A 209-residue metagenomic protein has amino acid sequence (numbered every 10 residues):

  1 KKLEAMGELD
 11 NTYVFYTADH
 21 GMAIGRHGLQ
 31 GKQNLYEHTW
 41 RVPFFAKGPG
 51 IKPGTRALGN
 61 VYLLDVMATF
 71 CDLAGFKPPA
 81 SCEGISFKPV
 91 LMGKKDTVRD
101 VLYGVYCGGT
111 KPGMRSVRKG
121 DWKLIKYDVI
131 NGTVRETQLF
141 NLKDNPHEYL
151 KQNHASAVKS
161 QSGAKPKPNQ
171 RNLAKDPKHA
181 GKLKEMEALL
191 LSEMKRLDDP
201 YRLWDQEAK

Functional and structural regions predicted by a protein language model:
K2-K52, Y62: Histidine-centered active-site microenvironments of extracellular/periplasmic hydrolases and transferases
H20-R26, L64-M67, D72-Q161, G181 (+1 more regions): C-terminal cap/loop subdomain of S1 sulfatases and analogous C-terminal strand-loop tails that border
L29-G31, P53-A57, G104-C107: Active-site-adjacent substrate-recognition loops and nearby beta-strands within hydrolase catalytic domains
P49-G50, D144, S162-P168: Short acidic (Asp/Glu) and glycine-rich catalytic loops that position anionic groups and cofactors
G50-N60, L73-P78, E148, N169-H179: Active-site rim elements
M67, Q170, L190: Generic structural marker for isolated residues within well-ordered, non-membrane alpha-helices of soluble domains
R202-K209: Short, charged, surface-exposed hinge/linker loops at domain edges that act as mobile lids or interdomain connectors
